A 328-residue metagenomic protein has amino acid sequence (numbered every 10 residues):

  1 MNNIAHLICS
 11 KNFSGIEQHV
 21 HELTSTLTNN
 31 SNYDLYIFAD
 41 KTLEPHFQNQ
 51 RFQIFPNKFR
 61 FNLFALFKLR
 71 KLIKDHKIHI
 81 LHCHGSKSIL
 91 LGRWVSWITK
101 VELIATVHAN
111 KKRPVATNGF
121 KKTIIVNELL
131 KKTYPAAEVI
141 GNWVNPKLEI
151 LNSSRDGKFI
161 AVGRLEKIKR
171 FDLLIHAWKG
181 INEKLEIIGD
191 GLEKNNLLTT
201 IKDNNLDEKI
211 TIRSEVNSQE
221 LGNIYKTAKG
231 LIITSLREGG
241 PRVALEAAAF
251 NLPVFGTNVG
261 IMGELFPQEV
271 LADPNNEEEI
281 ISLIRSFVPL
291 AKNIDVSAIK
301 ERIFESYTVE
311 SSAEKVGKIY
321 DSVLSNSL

Functional and structural regions predicted by a protein language model:
A5, L151-K169, I175-N182, E186: Conserved donor-binding/catalytic core segment of Leloir-type glycosyltransferases
H6-F64: N-terminal strand-loop element at the rim of the active site of nucleotide-sugar-dependent glycosyltransferases
I73, E215-V216, N223-A228: Short alpha-helical donor nucleotide-sugar binding micro-motif in glycosyltransferases
C83-I89, V107: Short His-centered aromatic/hydrophobic patch
F120-E149: Donor nucleotide-sugar binding/catalytic pocket of nucleotide-sugar-dependent glycosyltransferases
L236: Aromatic "clamp/platform" in nucleotide-sugar-dependent glycosyltransferases that forms part of the donor/acceptor
P253-G256: Short hydrophobic beta-strand element within catalytic cores of glycosyltransferases and related nucleotide-activated
E269-E278, S286-K292: Conserved acidic donor-binding segment of nucleotide-sugar-dependent glycosyltransferases
